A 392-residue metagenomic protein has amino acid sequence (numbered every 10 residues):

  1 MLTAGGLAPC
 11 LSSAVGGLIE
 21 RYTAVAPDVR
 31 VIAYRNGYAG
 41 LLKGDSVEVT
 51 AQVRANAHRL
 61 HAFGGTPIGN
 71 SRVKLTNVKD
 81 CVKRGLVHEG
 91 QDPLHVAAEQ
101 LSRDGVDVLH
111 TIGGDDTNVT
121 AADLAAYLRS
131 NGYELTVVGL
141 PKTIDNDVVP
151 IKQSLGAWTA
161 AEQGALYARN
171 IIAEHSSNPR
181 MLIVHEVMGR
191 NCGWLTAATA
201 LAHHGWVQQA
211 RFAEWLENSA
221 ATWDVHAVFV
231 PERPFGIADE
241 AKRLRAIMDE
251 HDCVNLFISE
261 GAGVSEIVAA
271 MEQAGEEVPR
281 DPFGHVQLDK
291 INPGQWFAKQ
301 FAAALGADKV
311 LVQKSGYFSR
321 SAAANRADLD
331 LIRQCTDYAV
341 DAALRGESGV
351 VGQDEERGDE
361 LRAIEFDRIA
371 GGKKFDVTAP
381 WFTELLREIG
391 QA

Functional and structural regions predicted by a protein language model:
L2-S12, F235, R326-D328: Short, glycine-rich nucleotide/cofactor-binding loops
A4-G6, Y34-A39, R72-V73, G114-D115 (+5 more regions): Short, ordered loop/turn segments at secondary-structure junctions
A8-L18, L41-L42, T76, D92-H95 (+6 more regions): Short glycine/serine/threonine-rich phosphate/pyrophosphate-binding segments that cradle anionic phosphate groups
I19-V53, A122, A126-I171: Glycine/threonine-rich beta-strand-loop-alpha-helix active-site module that forms ligand/phosphate-binding
Y22, P27-D104: Glycine-rich nucleotide/cofactor/substrate-binding loop typically near the N-terminus or early in the first domain
E99-Q100, D104, T111-G113, V119-D123 (+2 more regions): Accessory alpha-helical/coil subdomains and C-terminal extensions that flank or cap enzyme catalytic cores
G263-A392: C-terminal non-catalytic interaction/assembly regions of soluble proteins
